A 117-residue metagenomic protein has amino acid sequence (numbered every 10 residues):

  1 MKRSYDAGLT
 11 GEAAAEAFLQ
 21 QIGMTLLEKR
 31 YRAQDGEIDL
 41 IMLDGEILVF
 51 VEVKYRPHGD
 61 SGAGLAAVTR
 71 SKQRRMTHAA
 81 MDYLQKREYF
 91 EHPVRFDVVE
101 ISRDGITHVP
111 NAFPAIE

Functional and structural regions predicted by a protein language model:
M1-K29: Acidic-basic catalytic patches of nuclease active cores, encompassing PD-(D/E)XK and other metal-cofactor nuclease
A14, M24-R30, R75-H78, H108-N111: Secondary-structure boundary/capping motif
T25, L48, P93: Hydrophobic "anchor" residues on beta-strands that sit immediately upstream of conserved functional sites
R30, K54, D97-V99: Solvent-exposed beta-strand sheet faces enriched in polar/charged residues
A33-G36: Short acidic/glycine-enriched loop/turn segments that link adjacent beta-strands
I38-G64, M76: Conserved catalytic cores of phosphodiester-cleaving nucleases, focusing on short active-site segments
G59-Y89: Mid-chain, well-packed structural core segment of small domains
K86-E117: Domain-level recognition of nuclease-like catalytic cores that cleave nucleotide substrates
